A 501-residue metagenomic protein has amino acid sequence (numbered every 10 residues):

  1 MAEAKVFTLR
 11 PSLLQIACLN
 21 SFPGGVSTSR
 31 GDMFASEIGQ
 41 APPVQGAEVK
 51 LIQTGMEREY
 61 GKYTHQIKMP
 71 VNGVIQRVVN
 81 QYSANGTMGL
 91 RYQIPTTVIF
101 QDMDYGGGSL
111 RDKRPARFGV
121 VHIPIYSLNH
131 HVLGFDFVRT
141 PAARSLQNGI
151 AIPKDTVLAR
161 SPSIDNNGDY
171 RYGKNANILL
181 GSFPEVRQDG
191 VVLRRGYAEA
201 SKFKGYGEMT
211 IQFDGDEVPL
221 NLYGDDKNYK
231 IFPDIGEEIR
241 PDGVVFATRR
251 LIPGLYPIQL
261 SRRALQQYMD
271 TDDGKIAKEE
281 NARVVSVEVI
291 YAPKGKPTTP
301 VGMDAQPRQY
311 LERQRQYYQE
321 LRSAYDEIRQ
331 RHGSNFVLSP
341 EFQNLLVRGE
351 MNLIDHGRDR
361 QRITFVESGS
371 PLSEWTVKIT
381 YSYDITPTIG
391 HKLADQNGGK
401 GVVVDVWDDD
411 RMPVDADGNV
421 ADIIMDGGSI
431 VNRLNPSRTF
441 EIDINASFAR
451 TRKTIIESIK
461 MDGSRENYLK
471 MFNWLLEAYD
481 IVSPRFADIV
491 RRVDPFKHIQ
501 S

Functional and structural regions predicted by a protein language model:
M1-P387, K392, K497-S501: Long, charge-dense accessory insertions within large macromolecular proteins
I125-N129, V403-V420: Flexible glycine/proline-rich, aromatic-decorated loop/lid segments
A151, E238, E280, T386-I389 (+4 more regions): Helical mechanochemical/support elements of P-loop NTPase systems and associated helical scaffolds
A176, E185, V192, Y197 (+4 more regions): Intein-associated homing endonuclease modules of the LAGLIDADG/DOD-type, together with closely related HINT-family
P184-V186, I252, Y291, G399-K400 (+2 more regions): Conserved nucleotide-binding/hydrolysis micro-motifs of P-loop NTPases
L251, D409, N445-A449: Short, well-ordered loop/turn and helix-capping segments at boundaries between secondary-structure elements and domains
I379, G390-K392, K400, V404 (+4 more regions): Single-stranded RNA-binding surfaces
F440-S501: Long C-terminal interaction/binding lobes of large macromolecular proteins
